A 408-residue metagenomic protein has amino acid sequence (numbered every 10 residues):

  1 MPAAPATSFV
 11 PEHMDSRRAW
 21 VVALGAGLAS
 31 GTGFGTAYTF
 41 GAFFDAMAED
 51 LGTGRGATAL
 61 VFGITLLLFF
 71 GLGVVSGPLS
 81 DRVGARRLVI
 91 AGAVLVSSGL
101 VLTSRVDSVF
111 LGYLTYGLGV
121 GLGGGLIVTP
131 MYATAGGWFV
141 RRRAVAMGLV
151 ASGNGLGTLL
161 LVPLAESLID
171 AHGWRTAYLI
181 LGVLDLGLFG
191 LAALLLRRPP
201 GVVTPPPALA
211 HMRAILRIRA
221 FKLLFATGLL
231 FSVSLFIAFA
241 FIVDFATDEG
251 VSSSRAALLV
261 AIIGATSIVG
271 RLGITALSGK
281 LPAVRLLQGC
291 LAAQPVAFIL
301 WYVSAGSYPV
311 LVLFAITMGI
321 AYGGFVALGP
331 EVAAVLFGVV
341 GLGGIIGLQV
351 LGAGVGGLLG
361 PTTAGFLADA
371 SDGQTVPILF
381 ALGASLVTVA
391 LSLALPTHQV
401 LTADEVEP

Functional and structural regions predicted by a protein language model:
G31, G99, L111-L126, L229 (+1 more regions): Hydrophobic core of transmembrane alpha-helices in multi-pass small-molecule transporters, especially MFS/SLC-type
F40-D45, I218-A276: Extracytoplasmic gate region of multi-pass secondary transporters
M47, G125-F139, M147, G324-F337: Intracellular juxtamembrane helix-capping segments at the cytosolic ends of symmetry-related transmembrane helices
M47-A48, L79-S80, L160-H172, A246-T247 (+2 more regions): Interfacial helix-cap and linker-helix signal at transmembrane-aqueous boundaries of multi-pass secondary transporters
G71-V109: Conserved MFS/SLC helix-loop-helix module at the cytosolic interface between two early adjacent transmembrane helices
L72-G84, G270-A283, A368: Helix-to-loop junctions at the C-terminal end of transmembrane segments in multipass secondary transporters
L149-R197: Helix-loop-helix hairpin linking two adjacent transmembrane segments in secondary transporters
A261-S267, G273, K280-V332: C-terminal transmembrane helical hairpin of 12-TM major facilitator-type secondary transporters
